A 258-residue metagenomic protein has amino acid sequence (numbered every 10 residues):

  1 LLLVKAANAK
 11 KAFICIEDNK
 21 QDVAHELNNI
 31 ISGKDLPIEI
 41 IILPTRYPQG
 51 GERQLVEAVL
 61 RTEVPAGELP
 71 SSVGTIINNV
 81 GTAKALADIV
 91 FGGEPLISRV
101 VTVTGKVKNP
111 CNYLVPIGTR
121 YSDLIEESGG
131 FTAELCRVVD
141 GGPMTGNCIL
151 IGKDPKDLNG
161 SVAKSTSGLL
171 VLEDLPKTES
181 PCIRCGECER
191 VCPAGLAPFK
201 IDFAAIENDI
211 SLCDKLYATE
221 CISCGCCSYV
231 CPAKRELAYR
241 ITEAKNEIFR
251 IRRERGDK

Functional and structural regions predicted by a protein language model:
L1-A6: Histidine-anchored nucleotide/phosphate-binding helix
K10-Y121, E127-T132, G142: Hydrophobic alpha-helical positions that pack around
L36, R61, D154-K156, L212-K215 (+1 more regions): Short, structured secondary-structure boundary patches
R46-G50, L55-L60, F91-G93, G129-I183: Active-site gating/interface segments in enzymes
S165-E179, E187-E189, P193-Y229, A233-K258: Ferredoxin-type iron-sulfur electron-transfer modules in oxidoreductases and energy-metabolism complexes
